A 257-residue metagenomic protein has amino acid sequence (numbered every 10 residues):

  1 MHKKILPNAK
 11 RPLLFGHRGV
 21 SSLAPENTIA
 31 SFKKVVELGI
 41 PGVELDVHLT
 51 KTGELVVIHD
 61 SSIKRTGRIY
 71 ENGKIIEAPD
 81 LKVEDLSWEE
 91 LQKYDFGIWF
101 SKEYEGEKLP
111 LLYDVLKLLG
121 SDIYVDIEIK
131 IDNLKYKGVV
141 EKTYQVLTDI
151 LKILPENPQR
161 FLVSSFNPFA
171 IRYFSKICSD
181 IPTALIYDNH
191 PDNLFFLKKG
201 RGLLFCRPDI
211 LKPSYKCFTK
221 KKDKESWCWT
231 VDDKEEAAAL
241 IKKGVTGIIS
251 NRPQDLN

Functional and structural regions predicted by a protein language model:
M1-N257: Phosphate-group recognition and catalysis centered on beta-loop-alpha active-site segments
